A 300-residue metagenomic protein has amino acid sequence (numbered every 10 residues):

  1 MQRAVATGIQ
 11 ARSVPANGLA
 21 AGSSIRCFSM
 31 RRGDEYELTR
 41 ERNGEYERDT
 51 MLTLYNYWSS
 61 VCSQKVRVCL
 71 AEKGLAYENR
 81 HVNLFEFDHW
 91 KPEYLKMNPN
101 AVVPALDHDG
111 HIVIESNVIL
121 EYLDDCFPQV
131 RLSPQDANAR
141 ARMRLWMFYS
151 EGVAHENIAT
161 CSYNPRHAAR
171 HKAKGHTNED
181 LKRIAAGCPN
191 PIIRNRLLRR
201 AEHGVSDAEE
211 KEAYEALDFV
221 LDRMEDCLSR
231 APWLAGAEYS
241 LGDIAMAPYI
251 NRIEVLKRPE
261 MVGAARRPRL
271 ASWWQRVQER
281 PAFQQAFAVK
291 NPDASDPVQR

Functional and structural regions predicted by a protein language model:
M1-R31: N-terminal mitochondrial targeting presequence
C27-N190: GST-like domain detector, emphasizing the conserved glutathione-binding G-site in the N-terminal thioredoxin-like
Y57, N83, L241, K290-N291: Short, solvent-exposed turn/loop segments enriched in Gly/Ser/Thr/Pro and often Arg
S60, D243, R280: Conserved G/P- and acidic residue-centered "switch" motifs that form tight phosphate/ATP-binding loops in soluble
D124, P128, S229, Q278-E279: Residues at helix-coil transition
E156-Q275: GST-like fold's C-terminal all-alpha helical module
L256-R258, G263-R300: Long, positively charged, glycine-interspersed low-complexity recognition regions
